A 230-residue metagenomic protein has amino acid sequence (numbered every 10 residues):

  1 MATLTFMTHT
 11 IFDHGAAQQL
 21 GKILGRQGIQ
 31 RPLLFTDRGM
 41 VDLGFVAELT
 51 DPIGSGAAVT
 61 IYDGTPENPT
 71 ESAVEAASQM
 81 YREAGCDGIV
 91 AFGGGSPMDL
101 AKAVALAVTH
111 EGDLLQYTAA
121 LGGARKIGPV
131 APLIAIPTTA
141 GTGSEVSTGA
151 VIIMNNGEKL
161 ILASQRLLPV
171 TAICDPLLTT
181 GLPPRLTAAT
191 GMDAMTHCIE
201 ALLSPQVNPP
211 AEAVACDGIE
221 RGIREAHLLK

Functional and structural regions predicted by a protein language model:
M1-G88: ATP/NTP phosphate-donor binding region
E48-L49, A76-S78, P97-H110, V146-G149: Short Gly/Thr/Asp-enriched flexible loops that form oxyanion-binding sites at enzyme active sites
D51, S55-G56, P66, L106-T118: Glycine- (often His-adjacent) and acidic-residue-rich active-site loop that binds/positions the CoA thioester
A77, L100-A105, C198-I199, I219-E225: Buried hydrophobic packing segments
Y81, G85-V104, T138-S144: Glycine/serine-rich anion-binding loops at beta->alpha junctions that coordinate negatively charged ligand groups
T109-P209: A glycine/threonine-rich phosphate-anchoring loop and its flanking beta-alpha core in nucleotide/phosphate-binding
A201-K230: Active-site segments that bind and position negatively charged phosphate/pyrophosphate groups
